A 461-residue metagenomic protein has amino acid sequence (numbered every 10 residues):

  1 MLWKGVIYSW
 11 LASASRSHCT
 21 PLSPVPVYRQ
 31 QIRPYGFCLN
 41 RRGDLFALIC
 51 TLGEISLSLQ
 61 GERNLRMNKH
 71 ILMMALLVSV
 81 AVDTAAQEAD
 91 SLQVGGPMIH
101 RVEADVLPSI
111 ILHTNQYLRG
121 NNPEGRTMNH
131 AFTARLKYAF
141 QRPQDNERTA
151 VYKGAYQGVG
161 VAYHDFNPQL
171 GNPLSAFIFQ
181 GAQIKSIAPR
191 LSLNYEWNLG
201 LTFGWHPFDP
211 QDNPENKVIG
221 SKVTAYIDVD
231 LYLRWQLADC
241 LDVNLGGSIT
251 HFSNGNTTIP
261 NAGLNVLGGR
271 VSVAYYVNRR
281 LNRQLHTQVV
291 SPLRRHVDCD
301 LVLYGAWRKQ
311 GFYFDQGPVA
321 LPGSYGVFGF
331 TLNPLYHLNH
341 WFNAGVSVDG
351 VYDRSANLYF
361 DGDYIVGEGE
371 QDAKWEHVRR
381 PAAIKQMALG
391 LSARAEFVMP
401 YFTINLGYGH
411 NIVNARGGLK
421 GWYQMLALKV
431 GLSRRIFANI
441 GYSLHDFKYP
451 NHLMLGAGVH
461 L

Functional and structural regions predicted by a protein language model:
P97-G125, D145-A150, L191-L237, R354-N357 (+1 more regions): Outer-membrane beta-barrel translocator/channel fold
M98, M128-A134, L170-A176, L191 (+8 more regions): Residues that define the transmembrane beta-barrel architecture of outer-membrane proteins
V102-I110, V161-Y163, I178, Y195-F203 (+7 more regions): Transmembrane beta-barrel strands of outer-membrane/channel proteins
A104, A134-F140, I178-I184, W197-L201 (+9 more regions): Residues on the lipid-exposed face of transmembrane beta-strands in outer-membrane beta-barrel proteins
I111-T133, L170, K309-T331: Surface-exposed strand-loop-strand hairpins of Gram-negative outer-membrane beta-barrel proteins
G120-E124, H164-N167, N213-I219, N254-N261 (+4 more regions): Extracellular loop and loop/strand-boundary signature of outer-membrane beta-barrel proteins
L136, N265-H286, P450-L461: Outer-membrane beta-barrel "beta-signal"
D145-E147, W235, D239-V243, R279-N282 (+3 more regions): Repeated loop/turn-to-beta-strand initiation elements of outer-membrane beta-barrel proteins
